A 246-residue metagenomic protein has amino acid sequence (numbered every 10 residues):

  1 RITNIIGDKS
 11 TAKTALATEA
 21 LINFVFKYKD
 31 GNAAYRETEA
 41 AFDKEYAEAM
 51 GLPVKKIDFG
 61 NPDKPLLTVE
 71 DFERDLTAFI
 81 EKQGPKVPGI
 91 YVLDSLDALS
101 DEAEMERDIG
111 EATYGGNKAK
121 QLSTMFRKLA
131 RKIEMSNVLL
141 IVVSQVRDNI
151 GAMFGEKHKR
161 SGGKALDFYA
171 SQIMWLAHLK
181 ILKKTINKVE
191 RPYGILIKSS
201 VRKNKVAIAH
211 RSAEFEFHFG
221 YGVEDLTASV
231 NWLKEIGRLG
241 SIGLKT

Functional and structural regions predicted by a protein language model:
R1-Y28: Glycine-rich P-loop/Walker A and Walker A-like loops and their local beta1-loop-alpha1 context in P-loop NTPases
T3-I5, A34-R36, D58-G60, I141 (+1 more regions): Hydrophobic/aromatic beta-strand patches that form the interior of the parallel beta-sheet core in alpha/beta enzyme
T3-I5, G89-L93, V138-L140: Generic beta-sheet signal
N4-I5, A47, D94, S144 (+2 more regions): Residue-level signature of catalytic and energy-coupling elements of molecular machines, predominantly ATP/GTP-dependent
E19-A20, Y28-T124, K128: Conserved inter-motif catalytic segment of the P-loop NTP-binding fold
G115-I236: Phosphate-binding/switch region of NTP-binding enzymes
I242-T246: Terminal-proximal interaction/regulatory segments of ATP-powered molecular machines
